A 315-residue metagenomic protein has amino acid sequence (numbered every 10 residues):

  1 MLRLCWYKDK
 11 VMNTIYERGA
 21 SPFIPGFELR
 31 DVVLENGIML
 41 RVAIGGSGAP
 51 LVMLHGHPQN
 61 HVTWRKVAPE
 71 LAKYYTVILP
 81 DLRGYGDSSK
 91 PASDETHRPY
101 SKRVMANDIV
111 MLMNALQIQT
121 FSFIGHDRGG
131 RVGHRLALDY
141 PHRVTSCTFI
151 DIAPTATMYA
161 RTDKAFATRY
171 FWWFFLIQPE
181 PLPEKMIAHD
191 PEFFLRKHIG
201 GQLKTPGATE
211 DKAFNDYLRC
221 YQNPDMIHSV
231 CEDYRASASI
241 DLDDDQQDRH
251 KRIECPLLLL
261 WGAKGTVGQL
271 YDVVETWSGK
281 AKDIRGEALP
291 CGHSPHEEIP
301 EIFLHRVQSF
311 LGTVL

Functional and structural regions predicted by a protein language model:
N13-V33, I38-L40, S47-P50, I78 (+4 more regions): Flexible "cap/lid" subdomain of the alpha/beta-hydrolase fold that forms the substrate-access gate
G48, G56-Q59: Active-site glycine-rich loops that stabilize anionic/oxyanionic intermediates across multiple enzyme folds
M53-G56, L79: Structural cue for short, hydrophobic secondary-structure segments
P58-K66, V77: Serine-hydrolase catalytic-loop signature spanning alpha/beta hydrolases and amidase-signature enzymes
K66-Y75, A115: A short, Lys/Arg-enriched amphipathic alpha-helix followed by its capping loop at the start of a domain
C291-L304: Catalytic histidine-centered segment of alpha/beta-hydrolase-like enzymes
